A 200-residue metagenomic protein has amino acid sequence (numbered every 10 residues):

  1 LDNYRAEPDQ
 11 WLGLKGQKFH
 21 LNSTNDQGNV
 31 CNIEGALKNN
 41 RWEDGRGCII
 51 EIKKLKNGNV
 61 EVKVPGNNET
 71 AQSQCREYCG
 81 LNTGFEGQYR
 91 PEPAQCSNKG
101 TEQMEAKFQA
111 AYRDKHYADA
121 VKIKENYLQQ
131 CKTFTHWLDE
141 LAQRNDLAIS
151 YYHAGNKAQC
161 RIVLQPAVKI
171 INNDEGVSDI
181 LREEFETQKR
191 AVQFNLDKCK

Functional and structural regions predicted by a protein language model:
L1-G100: Long, contiguous interaction/recruitment modules in multidomain scaffold/adaptor proteins
C96-F134: Alpha-helical segment of the N-proximal tetratricopeptide repeat
G100, D139-L141: Residues that mark the junctions of alpha-helical repeat units in TPR/alpha-solenoid scaffolds
K124, C131-K132, I170-S178: Alpha-helical junction/boundary sensor with strong preference for TPR arrays
K157-E175: TPR/TPR-like (Sel1-like) alpha-helical repeat modules
N173-K200: Terminal, low-structured helical/coil segments at or just beyond the last alpha-helical repeat
